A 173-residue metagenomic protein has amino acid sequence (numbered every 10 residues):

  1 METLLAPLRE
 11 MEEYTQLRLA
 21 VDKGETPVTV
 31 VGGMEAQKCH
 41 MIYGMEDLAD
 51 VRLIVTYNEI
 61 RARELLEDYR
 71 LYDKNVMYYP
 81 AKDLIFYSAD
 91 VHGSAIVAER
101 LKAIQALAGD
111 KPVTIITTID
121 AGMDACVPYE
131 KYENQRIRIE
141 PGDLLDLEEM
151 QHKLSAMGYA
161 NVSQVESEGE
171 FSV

Functional and structural regions predicted by a protein language model:
M1-V173: ASCE RecA-like P-loop NTPase motor cores that couple ATP hydrolysis to mechanical translocation on nucleic acids
